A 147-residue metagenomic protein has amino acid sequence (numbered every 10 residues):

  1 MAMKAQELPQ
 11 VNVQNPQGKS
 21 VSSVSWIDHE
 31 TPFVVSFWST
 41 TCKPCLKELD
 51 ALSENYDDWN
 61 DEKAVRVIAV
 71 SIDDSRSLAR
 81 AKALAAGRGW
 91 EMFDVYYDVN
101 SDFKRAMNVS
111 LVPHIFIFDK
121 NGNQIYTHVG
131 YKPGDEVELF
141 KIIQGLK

Functional and structural regions predicted by a protein language model:
M1-Q14, Y126-H128: N-terminal targeting signals for export/organelle localization
N12-F33: A short beta-strand-turn-helix
D28-F33, K63-R66, M92-F93, K120: Loop/turn elements at helix/coil->beta-strand transitions in domains of secreted/extracellular proteins
E30-F33, W38-T41, D74, L111: Short pre-active-site segment immediately N-terminal to redox-active cysteine/selenocysteine motifs in thiol-based
L46-R88, N100-R105: Structural microenvironment flanking redox-active thiols in thiol-disulfide oxidoreductases
L84-F118: Short, internal strand/loop/helix patches that form the active-site neighborhood or redox-interaction surface
I117-K147: Thiol-/selenol-based redox modules, centered on thioredoxin-like and closely related oxidoreductase domains
